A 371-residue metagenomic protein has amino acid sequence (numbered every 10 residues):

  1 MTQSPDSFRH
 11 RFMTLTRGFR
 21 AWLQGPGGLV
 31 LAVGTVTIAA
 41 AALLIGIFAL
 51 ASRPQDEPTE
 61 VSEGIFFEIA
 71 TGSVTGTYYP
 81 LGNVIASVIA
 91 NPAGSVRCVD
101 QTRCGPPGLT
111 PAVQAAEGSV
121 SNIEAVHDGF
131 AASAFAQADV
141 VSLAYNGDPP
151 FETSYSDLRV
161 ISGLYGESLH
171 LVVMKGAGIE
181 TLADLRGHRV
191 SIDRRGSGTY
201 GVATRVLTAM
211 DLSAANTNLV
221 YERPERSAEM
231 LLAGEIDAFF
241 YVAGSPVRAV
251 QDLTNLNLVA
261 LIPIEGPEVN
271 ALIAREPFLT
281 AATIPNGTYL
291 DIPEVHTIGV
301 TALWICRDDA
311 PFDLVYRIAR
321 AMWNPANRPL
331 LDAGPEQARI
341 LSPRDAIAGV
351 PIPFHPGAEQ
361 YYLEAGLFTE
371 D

Functional and structural regions predicted by a protein language model:
T2-A112, S121, H127, S156 (+1 more regions): N-terminal hydrophobic or amphipathic helices and topogenic motifs
G64-F66, P106-G108, G118-S121, D128-A131 (+5 more regions): Extracytoplasmic
G64-Q101, E117, G166-A233, R328 (+2 more regions): Bilobed "Venus flytrap"/periplasmic-binding protein-like clamshell domains and structurally analogous long
E68, A132-A136, V160, H170-V172 (+3 more regions): Structural recognition of the beta-strand scaffold that forms the well-ordered cores of secreted hydrolase catalytic
N83, A112-Q114, S119-A131, R205 (+2 more regions): Short helices/loops that flank or line small-molecule/ion binding pockets
A131-G166, G244-V247: Acidic, polar ligand-binding/catalytic clefts
A138-V140, N146-P149, A177, S213-A310: Pocket-lining segment of extracytoplasmic ligand-binding domains
E222, R226, A233, A243-T254 (+4 more regions): An extracytoplasmic/periplasmic, membrane-proximal ligand-sensing/linker region
